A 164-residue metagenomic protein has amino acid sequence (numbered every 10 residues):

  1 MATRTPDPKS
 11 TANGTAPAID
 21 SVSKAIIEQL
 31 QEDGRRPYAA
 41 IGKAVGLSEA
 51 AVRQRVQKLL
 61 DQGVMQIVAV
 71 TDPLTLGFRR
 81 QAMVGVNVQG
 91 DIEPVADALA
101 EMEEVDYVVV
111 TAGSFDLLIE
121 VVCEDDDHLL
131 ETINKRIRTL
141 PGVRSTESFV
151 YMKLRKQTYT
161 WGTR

Functional and structural regions predicted by a protein language model:
M1-R164: A compositional/biophysical signature of low hydrophobicity enriched in polar/charged and small residues
